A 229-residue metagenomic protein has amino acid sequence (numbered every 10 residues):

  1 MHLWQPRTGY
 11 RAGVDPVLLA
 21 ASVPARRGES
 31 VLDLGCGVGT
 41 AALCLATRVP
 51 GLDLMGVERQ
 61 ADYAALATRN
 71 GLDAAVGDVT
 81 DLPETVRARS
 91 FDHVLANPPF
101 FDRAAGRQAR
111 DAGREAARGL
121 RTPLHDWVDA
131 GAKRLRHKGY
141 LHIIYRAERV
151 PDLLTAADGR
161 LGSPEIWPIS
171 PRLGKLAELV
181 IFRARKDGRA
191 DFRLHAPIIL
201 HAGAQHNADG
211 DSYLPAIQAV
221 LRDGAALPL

Functional and structural regions predicted by a protein language model:
M1-A25: Class I SAM-dependent transferase core
H2, D53, D73, G162-E165: Conserved beta-strand segments of alpha/beta enzyme cores
G9-V17, P83, F91, A105 (+1 more regions): Hydrophobic/basic alpha-helical segments enriched in Actinobacteria
L19, W127, A184: Residue-level signal for inorganic ion chemistry
A21-Q108: Conserved SAM/SAH cofactor-binding pocket of Class I
P98-W127: Mobile active-site "lid"/loop adjacent to the S-adenosyl-L-methionine
R121-A177: Conserved Class I SAM-dependent methyltransferase catalytic core
L176-L229: SAM/dcSAM-binding transferase cores
